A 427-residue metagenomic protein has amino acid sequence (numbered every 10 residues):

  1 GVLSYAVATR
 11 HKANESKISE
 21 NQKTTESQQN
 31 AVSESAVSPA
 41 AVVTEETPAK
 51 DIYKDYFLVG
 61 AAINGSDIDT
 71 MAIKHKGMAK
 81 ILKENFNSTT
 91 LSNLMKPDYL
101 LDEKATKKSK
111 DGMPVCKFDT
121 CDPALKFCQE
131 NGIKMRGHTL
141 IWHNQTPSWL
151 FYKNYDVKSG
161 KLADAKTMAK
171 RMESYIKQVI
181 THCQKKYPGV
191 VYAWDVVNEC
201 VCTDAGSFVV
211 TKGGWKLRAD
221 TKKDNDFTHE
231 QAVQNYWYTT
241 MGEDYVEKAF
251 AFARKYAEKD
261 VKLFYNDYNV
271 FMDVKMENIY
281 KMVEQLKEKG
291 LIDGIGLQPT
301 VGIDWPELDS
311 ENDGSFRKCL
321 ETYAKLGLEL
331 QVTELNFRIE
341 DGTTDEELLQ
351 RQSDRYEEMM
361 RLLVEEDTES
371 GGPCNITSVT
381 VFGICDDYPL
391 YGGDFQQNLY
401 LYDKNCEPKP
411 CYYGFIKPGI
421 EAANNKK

Functional and structural regions predicted by a protein language model:
G1-V7: Sec-dependent N-terminal signal peptides of Gram-positive bacterial secreted proteins and lipoproteins
R10-Y56: N-terminal, intrinsically disordered, polar/charged segments of Gram-positive cell-envelope systems that serve as
V42-S88, S92-L94: Boundary/entry segment of secreted carbohydrate-active catalytic domains
A49, L101, H182-K185, G189 (+6 more regions): Aromatic-rich peripheral "rim/lid" segments of glycoside hydrolase catalytic domains that contact and position glycan
A62-H75, D98-E103, G112-D119, V201-T203 (+4 more regions): Acidic-and-aromatic substrate-binding clefts and catalytic sites of carbohydrate-active enzymes
D67-K83, M172-H182, D273-L286, F316 (+2 more regions): Short, acidic/polar
E84-A105, M113-L263, Y268-V270, L328 (+1 more regions): Substrate-binding cleft and catalytic face of glycoside hydrolase catalytic domains, especially the flexible beta-alpha
V261-R317, L328, D341-E358: Extracellular glycoside hydrolase catalytic/binding regions
